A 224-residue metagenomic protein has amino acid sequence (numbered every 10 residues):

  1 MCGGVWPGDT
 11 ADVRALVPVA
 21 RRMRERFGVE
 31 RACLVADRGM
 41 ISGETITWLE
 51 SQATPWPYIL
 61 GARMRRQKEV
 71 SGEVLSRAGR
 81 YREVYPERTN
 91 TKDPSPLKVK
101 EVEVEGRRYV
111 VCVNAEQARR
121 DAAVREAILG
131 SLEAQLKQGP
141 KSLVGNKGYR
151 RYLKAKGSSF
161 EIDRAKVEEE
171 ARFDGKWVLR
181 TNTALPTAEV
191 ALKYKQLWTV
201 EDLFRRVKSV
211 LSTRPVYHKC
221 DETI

Functional and structural regions predicted by a protein language model:
M1-I224: Anion-binding and metal-coordination hotspots
